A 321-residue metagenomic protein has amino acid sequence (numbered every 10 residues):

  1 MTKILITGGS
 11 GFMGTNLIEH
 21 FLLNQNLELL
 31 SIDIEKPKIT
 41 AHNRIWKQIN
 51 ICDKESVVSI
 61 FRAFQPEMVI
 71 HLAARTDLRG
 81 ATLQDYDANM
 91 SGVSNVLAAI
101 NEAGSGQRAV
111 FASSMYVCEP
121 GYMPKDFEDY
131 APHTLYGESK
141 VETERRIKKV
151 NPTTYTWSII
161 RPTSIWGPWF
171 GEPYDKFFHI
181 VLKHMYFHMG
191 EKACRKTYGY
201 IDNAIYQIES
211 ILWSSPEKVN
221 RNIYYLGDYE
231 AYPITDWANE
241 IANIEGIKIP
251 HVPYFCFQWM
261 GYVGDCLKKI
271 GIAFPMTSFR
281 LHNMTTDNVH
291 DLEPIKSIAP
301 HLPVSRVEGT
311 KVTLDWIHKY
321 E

Functional and structural regions predicted by a protein language model:
I4-N24: N-terminal Rossmann NAD(P)H-binding glycine-rich loop of SDR-like oxidoreductase domains
R44, I51-N89, P120-P124: NAD(P)H-binding glycine-rich loop region in Rossmannoid oxidoreductase-like domains and their noncatalytic homologs
V69, G80-A109: NAD(P)-cofactor binding segment of oxidoreductase domains
N95-L135, S158: Conserved Rossmann-fold NAD(P)-dependent oxidoreductase catalytic core, especially the SDR/UDP-sugar
A131-S158: Active-site Tyr-X1-5-Lys
F170-K176, G190-W213, R221-Y225: Substrate-positioning beta->alpha
S214-P275, V304-R306, T310-L314, Y320-E321: Mid/C-terminal beta-alpha module of Rossmann-like enzyme folds, strongest in SDR-family dehydrogenases/epimerases
Q258-I298: A hydrophobic C-terminal alpha-helical subdomain
